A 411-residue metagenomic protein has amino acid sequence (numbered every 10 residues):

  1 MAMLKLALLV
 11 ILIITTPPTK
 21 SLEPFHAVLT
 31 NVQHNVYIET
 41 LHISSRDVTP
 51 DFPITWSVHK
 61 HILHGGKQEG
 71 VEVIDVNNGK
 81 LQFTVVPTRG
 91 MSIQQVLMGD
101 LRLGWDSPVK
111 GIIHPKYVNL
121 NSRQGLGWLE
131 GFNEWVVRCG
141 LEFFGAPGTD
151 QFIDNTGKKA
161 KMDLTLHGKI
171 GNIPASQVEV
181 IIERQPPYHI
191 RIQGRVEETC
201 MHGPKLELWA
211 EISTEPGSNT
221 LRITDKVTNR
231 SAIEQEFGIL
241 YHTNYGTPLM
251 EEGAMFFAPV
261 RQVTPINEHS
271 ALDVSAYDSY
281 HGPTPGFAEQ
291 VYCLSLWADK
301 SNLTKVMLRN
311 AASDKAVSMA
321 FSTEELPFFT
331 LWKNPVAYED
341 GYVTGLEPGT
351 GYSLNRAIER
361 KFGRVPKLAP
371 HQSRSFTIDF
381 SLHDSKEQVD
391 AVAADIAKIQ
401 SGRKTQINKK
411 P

Functional and structural regions predicted by a protein language model:
M1-L9: Sec-dependent signal peptide recognition, specifically the positively charged N-region followed immediately by
K20-R222, Y245-P283, W297-P411: Surface-exposed acidic/polar loop and edge beta-strand patches at domain peripheries
L97, I233-L240: Short, hydrophobic/aromatic beta-strand segments
K226-S231, N310: Asparagine-centered strand-capping/turn motif at beta-strand->loop junctions
A288-L294: Solvent-exposed, flexible loop/coil segments flanking beta-strands in beta-rich domains
